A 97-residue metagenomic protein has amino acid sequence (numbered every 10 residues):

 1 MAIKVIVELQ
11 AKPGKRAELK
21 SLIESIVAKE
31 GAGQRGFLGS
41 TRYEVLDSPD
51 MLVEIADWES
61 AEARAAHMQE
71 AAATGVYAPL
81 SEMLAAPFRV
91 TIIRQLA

Functional and structural regions predicted by a protein language model:
M1-A2, A97: Absolute protein N-terminus
A2-L9, G39-M68: Short, well-ordered beta-strand segments in beta-rich or mixed alpha/beta enzyme and ligand-binding folds
I3-I6, I23-I26, I55, I92-I93: Weak global preference for isoleucine
Q10-I23: Short, surface-exposed ligand-recognition loops at beta-strand->loop->(often short) alpha-helix junctions that present
A11-P13, S60, R94-A97: Non-catalytic surface loops within mature trypsin-like serine protease
K15-E18, S48, L80, I92: Terminal low-complexity, poorly structured segments
S25-G39, D57-T91: An amphipathic, aromatic/His-enriched active-site/gating alpha helix that lines ligand/cofactor pockets
Y43-S48, E82, L96-A97: A short beta-turn/loop motif at secondary-structure boundaries
